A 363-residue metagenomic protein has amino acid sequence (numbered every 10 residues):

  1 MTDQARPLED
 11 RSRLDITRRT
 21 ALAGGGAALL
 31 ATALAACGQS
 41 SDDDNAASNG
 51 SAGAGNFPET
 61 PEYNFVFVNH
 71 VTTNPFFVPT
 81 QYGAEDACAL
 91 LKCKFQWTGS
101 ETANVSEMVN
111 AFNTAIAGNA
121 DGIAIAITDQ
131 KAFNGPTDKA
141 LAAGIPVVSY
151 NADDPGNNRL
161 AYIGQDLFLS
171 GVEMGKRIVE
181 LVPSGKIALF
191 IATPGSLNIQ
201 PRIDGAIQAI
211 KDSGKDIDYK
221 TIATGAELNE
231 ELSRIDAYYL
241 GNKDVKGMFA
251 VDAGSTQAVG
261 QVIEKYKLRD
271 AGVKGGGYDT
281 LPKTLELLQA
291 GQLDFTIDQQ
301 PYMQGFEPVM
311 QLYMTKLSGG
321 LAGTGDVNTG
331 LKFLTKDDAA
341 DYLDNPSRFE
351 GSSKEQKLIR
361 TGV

Functional and structural regions predicted by a protein language model:
M1-I16, A27-L34: N-terminal secretory signal peptides
I16-L22: N-terminal export leaders
C37-A47: Bacterial lipoprotein signal-peptidase II cleavage site
G50-P61, N198, A209-S213, E307-V363: Hinge/cleft segment of the Venus flytrap/periplasmic-binding protein
A52-A87, L91, F95-N110, A126-Q130 (+2 more regions): Extracytoplasmic "Venus flytrap"
P58, M108, I163-I187, P201 (+3 more regions): Hydrophobic alpha-helical segments within soluble ligand-binding/sensing domains
I125-L141, A206, T224-L287: Hydrophobic alpha-helical
K131-L169, E180-K186, L281-Q289, L293-D294 (+1 more regions): Flexible loop/hinge segments that line or gate small-molecule binding clefts
